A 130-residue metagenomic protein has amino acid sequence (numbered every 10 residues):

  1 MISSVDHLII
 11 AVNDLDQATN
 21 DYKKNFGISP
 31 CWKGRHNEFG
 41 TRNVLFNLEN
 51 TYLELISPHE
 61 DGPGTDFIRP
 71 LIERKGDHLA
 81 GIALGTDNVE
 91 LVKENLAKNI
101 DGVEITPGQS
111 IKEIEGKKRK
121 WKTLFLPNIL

Functional and structural regions predicted by a protein language model:
M1-K33: Short, extreme N-terminal leader segments that mark the start of a protein/domain
S4-N13, V44, E49, F67-A97: Vicinal oxygen chelate
L15-Q17, L53, G62, V89-L91: Generic "edge-of-domain/loop-turn" microfeature
N20, I56, T65, V92-E94: Short acidic, gly/pro-rich beta-turn/loop elements at beta-sheet edges and active-site/ligand-binding grooves
F26, N50, I100-D101: Structural motif
S29-L71, K117-L130: Conserved short beta-strand elements that form part of the metal-binding/catalytic scaffold of enzyme active sites
E90-L130: Vicinal oxygen chelate
